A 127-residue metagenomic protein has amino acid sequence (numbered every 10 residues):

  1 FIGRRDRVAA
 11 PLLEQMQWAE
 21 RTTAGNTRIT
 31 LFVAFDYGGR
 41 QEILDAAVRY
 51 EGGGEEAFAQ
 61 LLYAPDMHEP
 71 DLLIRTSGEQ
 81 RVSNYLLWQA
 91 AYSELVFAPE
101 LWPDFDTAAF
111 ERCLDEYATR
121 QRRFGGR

Functional and structural regions predicted by a protein language model:
F1-R127: Flexible, compositionally biased loop and terminal segments
